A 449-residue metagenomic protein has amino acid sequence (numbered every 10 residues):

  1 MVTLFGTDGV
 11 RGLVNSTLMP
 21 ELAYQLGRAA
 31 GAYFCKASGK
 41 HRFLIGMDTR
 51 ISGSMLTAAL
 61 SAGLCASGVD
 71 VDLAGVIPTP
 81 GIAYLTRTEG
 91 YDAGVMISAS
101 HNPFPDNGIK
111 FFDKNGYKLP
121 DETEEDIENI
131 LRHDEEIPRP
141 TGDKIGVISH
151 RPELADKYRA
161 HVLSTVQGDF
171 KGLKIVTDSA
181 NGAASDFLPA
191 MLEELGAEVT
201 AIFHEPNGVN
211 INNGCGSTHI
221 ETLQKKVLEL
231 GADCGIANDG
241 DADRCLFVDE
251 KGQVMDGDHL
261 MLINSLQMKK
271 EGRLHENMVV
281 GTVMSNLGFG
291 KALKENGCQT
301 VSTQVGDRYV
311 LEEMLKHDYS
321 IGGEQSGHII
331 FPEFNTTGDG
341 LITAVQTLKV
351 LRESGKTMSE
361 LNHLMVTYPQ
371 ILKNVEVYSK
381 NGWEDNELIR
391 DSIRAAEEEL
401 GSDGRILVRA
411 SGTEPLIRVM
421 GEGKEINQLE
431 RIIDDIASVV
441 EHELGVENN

Functional and structural regions predicted by a protein language model:
M1-A62, A66-S67, V147-I175, N381-G382: An N-terminal, well-structured beta->alpha segment
F5-G6, I45, V71-G75, M96-I97 (+7 more regions): General beta-strand structural signal in soluble alpha/beta enzymes
L13, N107-L230: Gly/Ser/Thr-enriched, mixed-charge loops and adjacent short helices that form phosphate/oxyanion-binding elements
A32, R42-D106, A190-V248: N-terminal small/polar loop signature for handling phosphorylated ligands or for N-terminal nucleophile
G46-T49, T177-S179, D249, E333 (+1 more regions): Short glycine-centered, acidic/aromatic-flanked micro-motifs in structured strand/loop junctions that mark active-site
E125-R159, S164, E250-G322, I330: Proline/glycine-rich low-complexity loops and linkers
C234, E271-N449: Phosphate-binding and adjacent anionic-ligand microenvironments
